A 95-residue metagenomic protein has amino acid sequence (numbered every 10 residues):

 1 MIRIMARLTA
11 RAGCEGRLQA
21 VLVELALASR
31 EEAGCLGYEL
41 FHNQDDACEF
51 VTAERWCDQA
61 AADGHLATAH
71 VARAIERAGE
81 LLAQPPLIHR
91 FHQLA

Functional and structural regions predicted by a protein language model:
M1, L22-L27, H42: Generic hydrophobic alpha-helical membrane-segment signal
I2, E39-C48, A74-A95: Glycine-rich beta-strand-turn "strand-cap" elements at beta-sheet edges
I2-L8, E39-L66: Short, well-ordered beta-strand segments in beta-rich or mixed alpha/beta enzyme and ligand-binding folds
A10-G16: Short, surface-exposed ligand-recognition loops at beta-strand->loop->(often short) alpha-helix junctions that present
R17-V21: Short amphipathic alpha-helical coupling segments at ligand-binding clamshell hinges and other catalytic/signaling
E24-L36, R55-I88: An amphipathic, aromatic/His-enriched active-site/gating alpha helix that lines ligand/cofactor pockets
